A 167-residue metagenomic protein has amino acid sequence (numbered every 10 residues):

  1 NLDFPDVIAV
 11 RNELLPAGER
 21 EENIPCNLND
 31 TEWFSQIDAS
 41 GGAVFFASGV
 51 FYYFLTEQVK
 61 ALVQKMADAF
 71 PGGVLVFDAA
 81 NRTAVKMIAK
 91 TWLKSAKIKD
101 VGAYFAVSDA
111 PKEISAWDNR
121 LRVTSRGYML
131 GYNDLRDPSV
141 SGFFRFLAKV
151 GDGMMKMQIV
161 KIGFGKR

Functional and structural regions predicted by a protein language model:
L2-R167: Alpha-helical subdomain
